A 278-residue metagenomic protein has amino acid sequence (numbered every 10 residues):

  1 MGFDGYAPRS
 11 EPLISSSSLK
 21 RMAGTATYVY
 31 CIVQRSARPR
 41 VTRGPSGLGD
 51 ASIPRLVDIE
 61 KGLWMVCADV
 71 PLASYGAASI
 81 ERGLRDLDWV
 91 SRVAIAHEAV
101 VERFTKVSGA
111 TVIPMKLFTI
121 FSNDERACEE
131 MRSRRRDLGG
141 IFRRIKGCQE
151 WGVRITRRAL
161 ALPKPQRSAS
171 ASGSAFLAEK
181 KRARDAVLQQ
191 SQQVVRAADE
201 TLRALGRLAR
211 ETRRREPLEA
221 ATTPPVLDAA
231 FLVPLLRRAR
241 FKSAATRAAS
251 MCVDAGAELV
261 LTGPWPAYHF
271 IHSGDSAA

Functional and structural regions predicted by a protein language model:
M1-R21: N-terminal amphipathic/basic-hydrophobic helices that include classical n-h-c signal peptides and signal-anchor
I14-S15, L19-A278: An interfacial alpha-helical scaffold signature
